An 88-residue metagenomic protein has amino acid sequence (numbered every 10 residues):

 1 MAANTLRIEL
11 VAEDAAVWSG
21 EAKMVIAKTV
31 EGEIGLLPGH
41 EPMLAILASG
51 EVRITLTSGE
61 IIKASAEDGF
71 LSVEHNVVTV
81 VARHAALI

Functional and structural regions predicted by a protein language model:
M1-T5: Extreme N-terminus of proteins, especially the signal/transit-peptide cleavage junction and the first residues
L6-I88: Compact, glycine-rich, soluble single-domain proteins
